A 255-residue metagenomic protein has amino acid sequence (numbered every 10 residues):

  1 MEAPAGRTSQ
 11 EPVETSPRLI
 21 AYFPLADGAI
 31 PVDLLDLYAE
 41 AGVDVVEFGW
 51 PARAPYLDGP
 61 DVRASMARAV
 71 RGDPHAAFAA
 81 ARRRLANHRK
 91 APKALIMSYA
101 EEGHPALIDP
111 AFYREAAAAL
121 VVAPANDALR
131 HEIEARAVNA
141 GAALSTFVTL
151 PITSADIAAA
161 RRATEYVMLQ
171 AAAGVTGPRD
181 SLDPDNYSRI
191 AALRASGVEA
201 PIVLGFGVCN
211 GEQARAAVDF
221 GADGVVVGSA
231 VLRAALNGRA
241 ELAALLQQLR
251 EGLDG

Functional and structural regions predicted by a protein language model:
E2-S9, A52-M66, R71-A81, E102-L107 (+5 more regions): Active-site-adjacent beta->alpha loops and helix N-cap segments on the catalytic face of soluble alpha/beta enzymes
T15-Y22, H88-S98, A137-V148, L193-G207: Short beta-strand/loop segments at the ligand-binding rim of alpha/beta enzyme cores
Y22-A26, P51-R53, M97-E101, P124 (+4 more regions): Active-site beta-loop-alpha junctions enriched in small/polar residues
I30-E40, I152-R162, L204, V208-V225: Catalytic cores of alpha/beta
A41-Y56: N-terminal glycine-rich anion-binding loops that anchor highly charged ligand groups
V43, A116-A118, T164, A222: A structural motif
E47, A118-V122, M168-L169, V226: Conserved beta-strand positions in the central sheet of alpha/beta enzyme cores
R71-A117: Metal-dependent phosphodiesterase/phospholipase catalytic core, i.e., the His/Asp/Glu-rich active-site region
